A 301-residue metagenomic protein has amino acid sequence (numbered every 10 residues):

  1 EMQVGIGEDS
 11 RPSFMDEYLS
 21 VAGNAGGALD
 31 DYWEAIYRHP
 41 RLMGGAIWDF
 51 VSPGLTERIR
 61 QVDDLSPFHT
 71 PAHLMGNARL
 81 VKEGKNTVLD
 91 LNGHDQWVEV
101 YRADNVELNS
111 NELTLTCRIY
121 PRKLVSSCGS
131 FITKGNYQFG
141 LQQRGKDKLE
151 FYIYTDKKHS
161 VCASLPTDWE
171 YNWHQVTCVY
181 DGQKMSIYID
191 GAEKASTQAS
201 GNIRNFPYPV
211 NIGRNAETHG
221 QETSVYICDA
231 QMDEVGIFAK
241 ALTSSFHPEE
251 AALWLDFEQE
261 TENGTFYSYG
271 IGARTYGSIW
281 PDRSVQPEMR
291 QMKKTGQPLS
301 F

Functional and structural regions predicted by a protein language model:
E1-I59, A252, T265: Substrate-binding/catalytic cleft of secreted carbohydrate-active enzymes, primarily glycoside hydrolases
D9, Y18-A22, E107, F139 (+2 more regions): Hydrophobic alpha-helical scaffolding
V21, R38, L42, I237-F238 (+1 more regions): Short, well-ordered loop/turn and helix-capping segments at boundaries between secondary-structure elements and domains
D49, P53-G54, R60-P71, T87-L89 (+1 more regions): Catalytic cores of secreted or luminal carbohydrate-active enzymes
R60-F266: Extracellular glycan-associated modules
